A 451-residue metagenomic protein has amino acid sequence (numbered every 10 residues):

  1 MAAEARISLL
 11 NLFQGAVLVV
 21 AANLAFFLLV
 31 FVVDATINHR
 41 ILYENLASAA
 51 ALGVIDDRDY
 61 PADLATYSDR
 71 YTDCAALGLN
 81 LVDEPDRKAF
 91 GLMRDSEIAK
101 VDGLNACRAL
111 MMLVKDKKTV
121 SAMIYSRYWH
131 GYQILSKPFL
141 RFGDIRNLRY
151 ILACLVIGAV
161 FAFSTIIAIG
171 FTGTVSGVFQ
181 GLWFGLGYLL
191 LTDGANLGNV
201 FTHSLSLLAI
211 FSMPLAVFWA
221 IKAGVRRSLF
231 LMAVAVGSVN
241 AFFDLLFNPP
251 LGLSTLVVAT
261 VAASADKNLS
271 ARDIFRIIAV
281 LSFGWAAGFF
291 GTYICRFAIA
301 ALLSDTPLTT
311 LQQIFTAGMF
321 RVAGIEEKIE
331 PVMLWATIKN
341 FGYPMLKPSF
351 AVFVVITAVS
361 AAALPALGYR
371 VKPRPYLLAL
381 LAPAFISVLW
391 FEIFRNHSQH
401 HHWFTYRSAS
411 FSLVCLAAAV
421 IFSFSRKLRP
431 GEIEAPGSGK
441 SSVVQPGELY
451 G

Functional and structural regions predicted by a protein language model:
M1-L10, G170, V217-L229, A262-R276 (+2 more regions): Membrane-interface junctions at the ends of membrane-embedded or membrane-associated helices
G53-Y125: Interfacial juxtamembrane loops and adjacent helix segments that form the catalytic/substrate-binding surfaces
I134-L152: Juxtamembrane segments of multi-pass membrane glycosylation machinery that transfer sugars from lipid-linked donors
A153-G177: Transmembrane-helix motifs of polytopic, lipid-linked glycan transferases
L229-A259, R276-G291: Membrane-interface alpha helices of multi-pass inner-membrane proteins
F275-S360: Membrane-lumen/periplasm interface segments of specific transmembrane helices in polyprenyl phosphate-linked
A362-F385: Membrane-interface helix-loop-helix junctions at transmembrane boundaries of multi-pass membrane enzymes, predominantly
H400-S423: Hydrophobic/aromatic-rich transmembrane helices and adjacent perimembrane loops
